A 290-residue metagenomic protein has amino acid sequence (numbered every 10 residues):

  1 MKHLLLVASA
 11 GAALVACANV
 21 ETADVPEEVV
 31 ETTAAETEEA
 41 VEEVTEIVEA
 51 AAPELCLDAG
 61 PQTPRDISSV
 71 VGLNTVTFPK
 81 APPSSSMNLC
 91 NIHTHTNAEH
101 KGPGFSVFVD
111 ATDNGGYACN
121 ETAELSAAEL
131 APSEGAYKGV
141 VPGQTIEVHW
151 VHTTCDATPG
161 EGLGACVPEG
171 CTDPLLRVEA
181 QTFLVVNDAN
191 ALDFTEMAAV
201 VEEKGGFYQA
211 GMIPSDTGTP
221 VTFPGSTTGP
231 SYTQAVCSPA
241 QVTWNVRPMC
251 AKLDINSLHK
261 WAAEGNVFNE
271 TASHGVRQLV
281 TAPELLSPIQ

Functional and structural regions predicted by a protein language model:
M1-L4: Positively charged n-region of N-terminal signal peptides that target proteins for export
A18-V20: Bacterial signal peptide processing site
V30-S86: N-terminal module-boundary/linker segments of secreted carbohydrate-active enzymes
P61-A157: Short N-terminal edge-element motif at the start of the domain
P83-S84, N88, H93, G170-D173 (+4 more regions): Non-catalytic macromolecular-recognition regions in eukaryotic signaling proteins
T154-S231: Short helix-loop boundary/capping segments
P224-Q290: Long, compositionally biased interface segments
